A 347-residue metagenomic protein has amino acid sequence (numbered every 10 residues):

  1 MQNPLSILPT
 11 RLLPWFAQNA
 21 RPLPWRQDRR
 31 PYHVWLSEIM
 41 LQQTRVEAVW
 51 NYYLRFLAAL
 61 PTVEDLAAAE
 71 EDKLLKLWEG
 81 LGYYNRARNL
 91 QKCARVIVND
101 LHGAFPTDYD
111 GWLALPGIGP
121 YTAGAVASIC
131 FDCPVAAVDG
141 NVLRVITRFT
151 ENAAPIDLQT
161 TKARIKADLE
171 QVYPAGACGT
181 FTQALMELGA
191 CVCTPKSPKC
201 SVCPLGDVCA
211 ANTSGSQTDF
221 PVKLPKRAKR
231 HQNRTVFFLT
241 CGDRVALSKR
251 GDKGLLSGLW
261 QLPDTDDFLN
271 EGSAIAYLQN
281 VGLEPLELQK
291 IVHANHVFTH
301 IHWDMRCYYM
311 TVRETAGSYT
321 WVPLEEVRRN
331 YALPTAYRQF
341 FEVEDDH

Functional and structural regions predicted by a protein language model:
M1-P22, Q27, A190-H347: Intrinsically disordered, low-complexity, charged terminal extensions of DNA damage-control enzymes
Q2-S6, T10-R11, W15-S201, L205-S214 (+2 more regions): Catalytic cores of DNA base-excision repair glycosylases
